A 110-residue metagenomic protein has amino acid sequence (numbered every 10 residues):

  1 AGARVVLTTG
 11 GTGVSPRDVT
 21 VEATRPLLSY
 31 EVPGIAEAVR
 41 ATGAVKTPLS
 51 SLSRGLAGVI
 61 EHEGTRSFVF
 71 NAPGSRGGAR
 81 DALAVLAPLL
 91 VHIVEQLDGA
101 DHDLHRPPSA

Functional and structural regions predicted by a protein language model:
A1-A110: Non-catalytic beta/alpha edge segments that cap or flank active sites
